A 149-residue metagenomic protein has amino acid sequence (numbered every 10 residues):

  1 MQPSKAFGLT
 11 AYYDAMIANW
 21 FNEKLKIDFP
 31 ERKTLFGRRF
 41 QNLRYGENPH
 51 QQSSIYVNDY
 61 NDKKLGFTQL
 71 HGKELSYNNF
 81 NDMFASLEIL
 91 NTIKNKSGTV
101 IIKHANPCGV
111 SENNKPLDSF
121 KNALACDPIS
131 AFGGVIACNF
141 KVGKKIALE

Functional and structural regions predicted by a protein language model:
M1-D28: N-terminal beta-alpha lobe that positions the nucleotide/phosphoryl donor in ATP/NTP-coupled carboxylate activation
Y12, I27-E149: Long, structured protein-protein interaction/assembly regions in large complexes
